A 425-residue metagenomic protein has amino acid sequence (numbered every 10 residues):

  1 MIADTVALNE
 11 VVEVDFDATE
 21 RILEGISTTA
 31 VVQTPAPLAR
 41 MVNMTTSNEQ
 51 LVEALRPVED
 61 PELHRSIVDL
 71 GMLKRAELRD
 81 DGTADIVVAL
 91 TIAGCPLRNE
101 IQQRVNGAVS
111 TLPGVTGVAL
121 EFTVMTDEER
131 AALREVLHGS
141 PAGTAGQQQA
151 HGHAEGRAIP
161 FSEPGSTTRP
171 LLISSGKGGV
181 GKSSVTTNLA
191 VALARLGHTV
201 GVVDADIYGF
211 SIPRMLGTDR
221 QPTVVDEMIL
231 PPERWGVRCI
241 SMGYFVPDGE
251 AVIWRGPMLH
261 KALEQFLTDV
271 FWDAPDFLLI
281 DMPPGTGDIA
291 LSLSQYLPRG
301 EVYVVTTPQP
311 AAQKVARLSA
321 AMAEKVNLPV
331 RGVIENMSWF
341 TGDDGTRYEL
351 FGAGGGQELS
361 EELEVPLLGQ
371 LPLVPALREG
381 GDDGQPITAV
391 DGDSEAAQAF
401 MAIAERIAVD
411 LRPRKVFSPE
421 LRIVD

Functional and structural regions predicted by a protein language model:
V42-K74: N-proximal, solvent-exposed amphipathic alpha-helical segments enriched in charged/polar residues
L63-R65, T83, V87-Q102, D344: Short, thiol/selenol-centered motifs that function as redox-active sites or metal-ligating centers
H64-V87, L371: Short edge beta-strands and adjacent turn/loop segments
D69-M72, N99-S174, K415: Extreme N-terminal, non-catalytic leader segments that precede Walker-type/kinase nucleotide-binding cores
R169-I207, A316, A320: Walker A/P-loop phosphate-binding motif and the immediately C-terminal alpha-helix
L193-G256, H260-T268, Q357: Phosphate-binding loop that captures ATP/GTP phosphates
K261, T268-W272, D276-D383: Conserved catalytic-core segment of NTP-binding enzymes
G384-D393: C-terminal boundary of histidine-terminating zinc-finger modules
